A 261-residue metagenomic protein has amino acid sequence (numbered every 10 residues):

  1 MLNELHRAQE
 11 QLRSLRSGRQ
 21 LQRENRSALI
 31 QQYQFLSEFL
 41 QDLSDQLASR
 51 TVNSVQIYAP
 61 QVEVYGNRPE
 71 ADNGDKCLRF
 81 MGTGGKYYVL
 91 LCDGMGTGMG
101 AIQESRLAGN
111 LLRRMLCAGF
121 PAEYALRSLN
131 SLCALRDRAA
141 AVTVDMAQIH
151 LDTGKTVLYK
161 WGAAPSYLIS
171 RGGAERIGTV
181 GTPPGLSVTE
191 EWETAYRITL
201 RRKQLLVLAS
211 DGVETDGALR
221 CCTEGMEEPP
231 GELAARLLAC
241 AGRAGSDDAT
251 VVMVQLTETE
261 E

Functional and structural regions predicted by a protein language model:
M1-V64, Y88, C92: Signal-transmission coiled-coils
E10, T83-Y88, R201-L205, D247: Short hydrophobic/glycine-rich mini-motifs in sensory/regulatory modules that couple input to downstream signaling
D42-V64, A101-R171: Catalytic core of PPM/PP2C metal-dependent serine/threonine phosphatase domains
Q61-D75, L126-D137, A164-R197, R201 (+1 more regions): PP2C/PPM family metal-dependent serine/threonine protein phosphatase catalytic domain, recognizing the conserved
R68-P69, G94-A101, G212-D216, G242: Short acidic, Gly/Ser-rich segments with clustered Asp/Glu that frequently serve as metal-coordination loops in enzyme
N73-L78, A141-V144: Short glycine-rich loop/turn motifs
T83-G84, T97, S105, T179-V180 (+3 more regions): Eukaryotic, compositionally biased intrinsically disordered regions
E123-L132, D145-A147, Y196-E261: C-terminal catalytic subdomain
